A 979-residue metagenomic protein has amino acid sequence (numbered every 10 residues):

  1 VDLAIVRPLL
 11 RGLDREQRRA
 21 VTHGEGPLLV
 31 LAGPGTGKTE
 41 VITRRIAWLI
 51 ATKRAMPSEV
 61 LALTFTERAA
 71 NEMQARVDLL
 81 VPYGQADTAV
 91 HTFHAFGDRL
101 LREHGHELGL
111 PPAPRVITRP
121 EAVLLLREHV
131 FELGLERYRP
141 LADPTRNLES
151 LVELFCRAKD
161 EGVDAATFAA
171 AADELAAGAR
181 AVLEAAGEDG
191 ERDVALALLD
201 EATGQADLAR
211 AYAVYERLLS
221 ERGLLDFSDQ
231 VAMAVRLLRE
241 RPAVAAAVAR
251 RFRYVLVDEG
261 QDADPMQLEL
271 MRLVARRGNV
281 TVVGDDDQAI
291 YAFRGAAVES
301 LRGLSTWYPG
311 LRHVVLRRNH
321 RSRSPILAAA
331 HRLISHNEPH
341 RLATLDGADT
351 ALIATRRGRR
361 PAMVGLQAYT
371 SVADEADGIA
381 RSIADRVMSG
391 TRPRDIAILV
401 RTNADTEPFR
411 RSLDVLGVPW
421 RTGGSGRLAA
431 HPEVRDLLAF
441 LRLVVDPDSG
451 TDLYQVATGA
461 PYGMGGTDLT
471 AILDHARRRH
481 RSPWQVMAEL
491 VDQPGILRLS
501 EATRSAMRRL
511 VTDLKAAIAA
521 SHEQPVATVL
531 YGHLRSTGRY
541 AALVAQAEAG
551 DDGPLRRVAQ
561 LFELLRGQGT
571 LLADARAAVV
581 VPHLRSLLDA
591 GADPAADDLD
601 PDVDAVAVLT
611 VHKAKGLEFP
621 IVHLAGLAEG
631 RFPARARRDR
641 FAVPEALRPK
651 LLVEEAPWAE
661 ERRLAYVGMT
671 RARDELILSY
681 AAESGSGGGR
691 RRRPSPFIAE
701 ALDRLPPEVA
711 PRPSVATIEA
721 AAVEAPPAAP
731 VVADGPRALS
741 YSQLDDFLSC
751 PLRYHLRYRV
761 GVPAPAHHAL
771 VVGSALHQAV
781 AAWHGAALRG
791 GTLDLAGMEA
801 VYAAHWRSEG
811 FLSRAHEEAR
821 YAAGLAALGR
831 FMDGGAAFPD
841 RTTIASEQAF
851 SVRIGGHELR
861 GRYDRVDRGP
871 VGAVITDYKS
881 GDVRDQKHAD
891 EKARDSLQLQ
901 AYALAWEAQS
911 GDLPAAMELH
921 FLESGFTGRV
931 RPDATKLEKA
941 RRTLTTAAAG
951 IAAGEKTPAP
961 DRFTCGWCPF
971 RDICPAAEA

Functional and structural regions predicted by a protein language model:
V1-A75, D87, R250, L256-A460 (+11 more regions): Conserved motor-region signature of P-loop NTPase helicases/translocases
V1-R7, E25-G26, T36, A47-V235 (+7 more regions): A basic/glycine-biased coupling hinge at the interface between accessory DNA-binding modules
R54-E59, L79-T88, H104-T118, V130-P144 (+18 more regions): Short, polar/flexible loop-turn hinges at active-site or ligand-entry regions and domain interfaces
L198, A779-A849, R853: A non-catalytic, helix-rich entry segment at domain boundaries
G303, R410-D414, S425-T451, Q455-V456 (+6 more regions): C-terminal RecA-like lobe
G616, P707, P711-V715, P727 (+1 more regions): Metal-dependent nuclease catalytic regions and adjoining charged, substrate-binding loops involved in nucleic-acid end
A659-L676, H888-H920, A948-I951: Metal-dependent nuclease catalytic cores in nucleic-acid-processing enzymes, especially RNase H-like/related
E847-L913: Non-catalytic protein-protein interaction segments used by genome-maintenance enzymes to assemble and couple activities
